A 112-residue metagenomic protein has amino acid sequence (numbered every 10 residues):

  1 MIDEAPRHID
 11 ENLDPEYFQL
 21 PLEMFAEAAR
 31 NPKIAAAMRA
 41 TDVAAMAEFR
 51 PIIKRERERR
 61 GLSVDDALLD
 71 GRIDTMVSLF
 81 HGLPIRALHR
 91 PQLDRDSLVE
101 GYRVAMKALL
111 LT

Functional and structural regions predicted by a protein language model:
M1-F18, L69-M76: Hydrophobic alpha-helical connector segments
I2-P6, M46, V99-K107: Hydrophobic core segments within long, regular secondary-structure runs in both alpha- and beta-rich folds
D3, Q19-L22, P51-K54: A generic alpha-helix surface/boundary motif
D10, L22-A29, F80-L88: Regular secondary-structure segments
D14-A36: Amphipathic alpha-helical segments used for helix-helix packing
E16-Y17, T41-A45, F49, Y102: Hydrophobic/aromatic residues within well-ordered alpha-helical segments
A35-R39, E58-T112: Hydrophobic/aromatic-rich alpha-helical bundle segments in the mid-to-C-terminal region
